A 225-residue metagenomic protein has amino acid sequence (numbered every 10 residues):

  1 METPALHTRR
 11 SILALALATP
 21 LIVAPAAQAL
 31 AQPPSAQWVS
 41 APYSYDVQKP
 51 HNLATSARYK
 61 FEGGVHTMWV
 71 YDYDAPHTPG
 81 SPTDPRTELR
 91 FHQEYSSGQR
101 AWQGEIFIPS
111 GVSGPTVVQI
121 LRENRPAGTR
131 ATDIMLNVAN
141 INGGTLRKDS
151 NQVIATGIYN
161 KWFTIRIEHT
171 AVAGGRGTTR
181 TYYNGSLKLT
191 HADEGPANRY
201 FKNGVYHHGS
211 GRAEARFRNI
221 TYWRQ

Functional and structural regions predicted by a protein language model:
M1-H7: N-terminal secretory signal peptides that target proteins for export/translocation
R9-L13: N-terminal export leaders
P20-A29: C-terminal segment of classical bacterial N-terminal signal peptides
Y43-W69: Extracellular glycan-recognition surfaces and repeat-rich motifs
G63, T67-I141: Secretory/extracellular carbohydrate-interaction modules and structurally similar beta-sandwich "look-alikes"
G104, K161-A171, T179-T181: Short tryptophan-centered beta-strand motifs in secreted/extracellular beta-sheet-rich domains of glycan-recognition
G143-T164: Short, aromatic/His-centered strand-loop micro-motif at the edge of beta-sheets
T190-Q225: Flexible glycan-contacting loops in extracellular carbohydrate-active proteins
